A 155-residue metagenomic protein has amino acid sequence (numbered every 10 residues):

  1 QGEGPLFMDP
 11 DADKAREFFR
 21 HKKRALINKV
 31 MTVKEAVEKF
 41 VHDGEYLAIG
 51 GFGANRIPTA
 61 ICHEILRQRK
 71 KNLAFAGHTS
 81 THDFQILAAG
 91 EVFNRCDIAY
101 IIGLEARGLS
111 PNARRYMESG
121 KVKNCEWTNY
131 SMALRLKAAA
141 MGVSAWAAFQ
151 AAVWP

Functional and structural regions predicted by a protein language model:
Q1-P155: Conserved alpha/beta enzyme-core scaffold
